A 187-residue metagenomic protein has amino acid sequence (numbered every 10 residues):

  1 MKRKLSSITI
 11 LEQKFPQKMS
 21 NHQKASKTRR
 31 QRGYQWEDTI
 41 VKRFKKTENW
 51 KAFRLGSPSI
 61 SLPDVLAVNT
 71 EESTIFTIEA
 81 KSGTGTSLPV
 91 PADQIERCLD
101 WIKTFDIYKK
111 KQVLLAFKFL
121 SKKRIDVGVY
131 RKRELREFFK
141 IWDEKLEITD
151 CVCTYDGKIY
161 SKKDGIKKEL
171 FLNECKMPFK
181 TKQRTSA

Functional and structural regions predicted by a protein language model:
K2-G56: Acidic-basic catalytic patches of nuclease active cores, encompassing PD-(D/E)XK and other metal-cofactor nuclease
S6, K27-R32, Q112-A187: Domain-level recognition of nuclease-like catalytic cores that cleave nucleotide substrates
E37, E79, Q94: Acidic-residue sensor for enzyme active/binding pockets
F44, V65-A67, T74-T84: Conserved catalytic cores of phosphodiester-cleaving nucleases, focusing on short active-site segments
S59-L62: Short acidic/glycine-enriched loop/turn segments that link adjacent beta-strands
T70-T74, I107-K110, K123-I125: Short, solvent-exposed loop/turn segments that connect beta-strands within catalytic domains and beta-strand-rich
T86-L115: Short, charged, amphipathic alpha-helix that recurs within catalytic cores of restriction-modification and other
